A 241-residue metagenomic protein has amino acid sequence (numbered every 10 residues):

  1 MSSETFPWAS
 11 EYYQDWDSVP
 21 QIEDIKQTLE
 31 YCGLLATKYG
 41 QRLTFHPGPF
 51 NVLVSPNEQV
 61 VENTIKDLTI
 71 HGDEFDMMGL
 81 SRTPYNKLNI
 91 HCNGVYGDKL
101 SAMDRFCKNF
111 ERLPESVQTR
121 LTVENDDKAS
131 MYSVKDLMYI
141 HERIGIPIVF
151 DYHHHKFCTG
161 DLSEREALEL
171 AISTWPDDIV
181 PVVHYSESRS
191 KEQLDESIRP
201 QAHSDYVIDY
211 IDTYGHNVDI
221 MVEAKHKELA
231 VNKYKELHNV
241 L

Functional and structural regions predicted by a protein language model:
M1-Q21: Glycine-rich, proline-tolerant flexible connector loops at the mouths of alpha/beta enzymes
E4-F6, G48-V52, H91-V95, E124-K128 (+3 more regions): Active-site beta-loop-alpha junctions enriched in small/polar residues
S10, K99, Y132, E192 (+1 more regions): Intrinsically disordered, low-complexity acidic/polar segments
E11-Y13, V54-P56, S133-K135, T159-D161 (+1 more regions): A short acidic (Asp/Glu
Q21-P147: Active-site acidic/histidine proton-transfer and metal-coordination neighborhood in alpha/beta enzyme cores
I146, K156-L241: Histidine-acidic metal/acid-base catalytic patches
